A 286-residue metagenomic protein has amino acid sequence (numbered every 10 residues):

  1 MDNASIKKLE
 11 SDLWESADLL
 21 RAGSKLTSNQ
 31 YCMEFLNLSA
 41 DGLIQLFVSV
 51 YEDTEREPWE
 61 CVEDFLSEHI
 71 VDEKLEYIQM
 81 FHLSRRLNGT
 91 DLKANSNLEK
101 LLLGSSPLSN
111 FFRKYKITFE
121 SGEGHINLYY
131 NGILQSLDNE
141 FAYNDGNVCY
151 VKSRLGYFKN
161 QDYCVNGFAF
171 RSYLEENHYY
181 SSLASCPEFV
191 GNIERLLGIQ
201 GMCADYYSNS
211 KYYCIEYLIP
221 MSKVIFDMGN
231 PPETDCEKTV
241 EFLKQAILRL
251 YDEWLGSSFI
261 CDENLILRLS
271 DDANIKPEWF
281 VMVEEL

Functional and structural regions predicted by a protein language model:
M1-E57, S67-K74, L87-N97, S105-I117 (+2 more regions): Conserved NAD+-utilizing ADP-ribose enzyme module
C61-V62: N-terminal membrane-targeting/anchoring modules of bacterial envelope and secretion proteins
L83-R85: Hydrophobic alpha-helical segments
K100-V165, A169: Low-complexity, serine/threonine/proline-enriched polar segments
